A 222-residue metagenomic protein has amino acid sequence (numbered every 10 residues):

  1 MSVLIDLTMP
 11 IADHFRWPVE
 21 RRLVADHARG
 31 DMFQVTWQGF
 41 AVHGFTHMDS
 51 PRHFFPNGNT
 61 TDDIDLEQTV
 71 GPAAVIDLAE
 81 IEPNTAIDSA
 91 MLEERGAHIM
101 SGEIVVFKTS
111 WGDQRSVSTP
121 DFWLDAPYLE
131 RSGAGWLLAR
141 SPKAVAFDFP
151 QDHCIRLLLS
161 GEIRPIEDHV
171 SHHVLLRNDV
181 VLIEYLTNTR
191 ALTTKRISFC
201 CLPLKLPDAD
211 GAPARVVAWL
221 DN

Functional and structural regions predicted by a protein language model:
M1-N222: Active-/binding-site microenvironments in catalytic and ligand-binding cores
